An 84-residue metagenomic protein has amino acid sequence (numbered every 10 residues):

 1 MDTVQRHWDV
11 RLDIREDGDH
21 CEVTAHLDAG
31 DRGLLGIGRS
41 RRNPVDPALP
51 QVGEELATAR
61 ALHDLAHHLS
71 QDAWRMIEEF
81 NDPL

Functional and structural regions predicted by a protein language model:
M1-R32: N-terminal segment of the canonical double-stranded RNA-binding domain
Q5, D13, R32-L35, R39 (+3 more regions): Long, contiguous binding/interaction regions
H20-P50: A short, structured beta-strand/loop element
C21, A25, T58, S70: Functionally constrained cores in energy, signaling, and assembly domains
L49-L62, A66: Short, charged, low-complexity patches
A61-L84: C-terminal structural segments of small proteins and small subunits
